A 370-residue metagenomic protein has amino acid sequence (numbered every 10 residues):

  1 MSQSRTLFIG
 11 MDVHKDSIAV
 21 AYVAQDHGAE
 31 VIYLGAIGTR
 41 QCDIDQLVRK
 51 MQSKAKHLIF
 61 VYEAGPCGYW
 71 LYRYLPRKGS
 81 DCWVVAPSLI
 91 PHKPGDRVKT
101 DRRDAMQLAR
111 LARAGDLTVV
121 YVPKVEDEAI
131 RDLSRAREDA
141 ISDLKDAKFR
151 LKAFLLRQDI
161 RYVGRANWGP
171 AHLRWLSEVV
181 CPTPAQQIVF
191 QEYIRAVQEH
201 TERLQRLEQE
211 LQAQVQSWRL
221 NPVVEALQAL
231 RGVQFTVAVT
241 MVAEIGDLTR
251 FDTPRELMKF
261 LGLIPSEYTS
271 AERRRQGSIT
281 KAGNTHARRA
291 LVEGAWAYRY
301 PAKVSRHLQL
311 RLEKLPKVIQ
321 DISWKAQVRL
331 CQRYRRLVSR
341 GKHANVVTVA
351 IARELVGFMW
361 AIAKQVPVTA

Functional and structural regions predicted by a protein language model:
M1-A370: A detector of single, family-specific signature residues that are central to catalytic or substrate-handling motifs
